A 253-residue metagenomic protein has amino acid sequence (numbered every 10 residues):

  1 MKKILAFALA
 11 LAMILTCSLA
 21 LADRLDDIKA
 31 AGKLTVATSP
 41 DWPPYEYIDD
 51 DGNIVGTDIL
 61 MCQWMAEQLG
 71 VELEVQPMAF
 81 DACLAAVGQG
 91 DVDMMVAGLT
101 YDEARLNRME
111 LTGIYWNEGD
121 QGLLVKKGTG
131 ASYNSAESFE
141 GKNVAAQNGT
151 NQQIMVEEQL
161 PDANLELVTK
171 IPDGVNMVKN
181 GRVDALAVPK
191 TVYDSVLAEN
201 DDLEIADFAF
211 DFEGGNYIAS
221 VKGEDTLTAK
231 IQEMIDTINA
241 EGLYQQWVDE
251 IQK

Functional and structural regions predicted by a protein language model:
D23, K29-G98: Extracytoplasmic small-molecule ligand-binding "clamshell" domains of the periplasmic binding protein/Venus flytrap
D23, V71-V75, A79-A82, L99-E103 (+1 more regions): A conserved helix-loop-strand patch within extracytoplasmic ligand-binding domains of the periplasmic binding
D23-R24, N151-V168, D201-F210, A229-K253: Ligand-binding clefts/hinges and TM-proximal coupling segments of bilobed small-molecule sensing domains
L34-T35, G70-E72, Q89-A97, K142-N143 (+3 more regions): Alpha-to-beta junction loops
I59, E74-A85, A131, N148 (+2 more regions): Short helix-initiation/N-cap motifs at beta->coil->alpha
I59-Q68, K127-T129, N143, N148-T150 (+1 more regions): Extended ligand-binding regions for polar small-molecule ligands
L99-N107, M155-E158, K179-F212: A ligand-binding cleft/hinge motif common to bilobed small-molecule-binding domains
N117-K127, K190, D194-D236: Periplasmic-binding protein-like
